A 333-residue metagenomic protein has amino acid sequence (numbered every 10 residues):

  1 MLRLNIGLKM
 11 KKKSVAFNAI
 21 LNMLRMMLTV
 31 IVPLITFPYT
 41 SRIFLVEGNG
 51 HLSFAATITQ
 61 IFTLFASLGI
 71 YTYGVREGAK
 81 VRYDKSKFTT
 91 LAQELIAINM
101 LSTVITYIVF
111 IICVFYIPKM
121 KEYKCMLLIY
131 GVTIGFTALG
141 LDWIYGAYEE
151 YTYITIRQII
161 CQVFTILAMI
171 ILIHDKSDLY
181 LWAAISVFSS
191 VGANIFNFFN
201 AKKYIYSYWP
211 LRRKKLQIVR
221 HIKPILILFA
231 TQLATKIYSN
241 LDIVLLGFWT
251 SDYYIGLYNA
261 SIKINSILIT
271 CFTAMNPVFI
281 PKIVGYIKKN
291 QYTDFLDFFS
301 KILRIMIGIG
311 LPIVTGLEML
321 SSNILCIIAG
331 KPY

Functional and structural regions predicted by a protein language model:
L2-K11, V15, L179-S186, I195-S239 (+2 more regions): Interhelical loop/hinge segments that connect adjacent transmembrane helices in multipass membrane
K13-Y71, Y107, I166, L226-D252: Signature of the first transmembrane helix
V15-A16, S53, K85-L101, I222 (+2 more regions): Interfacial transmembrane-helix starts/ends
N18-M26, Q60, L95, N99 (+14 more regions): Residue-level signature of transmembrane alpha-helical cores of multipass secondary-active transporters and flippases
F37-P38, S67-Y83, S261, S266-L303 (+1 more regions): Helix-loop junctions and terminal segments of transmembrane helices in multi-pass membrane transport/translocation
V46, V114-Y130, L317-Y333: Interfacial segments at transmembrane-helix termini and the short loops linking adjacent helices
F54, K124, L128-G131, T155-K203 (+2 more regions): Hydrophobic alpha-helical transmembrane segments
G135-R157: Membrane-interface junctions at transmembrane-helix termini in multi-pass inner-membrane proteins
